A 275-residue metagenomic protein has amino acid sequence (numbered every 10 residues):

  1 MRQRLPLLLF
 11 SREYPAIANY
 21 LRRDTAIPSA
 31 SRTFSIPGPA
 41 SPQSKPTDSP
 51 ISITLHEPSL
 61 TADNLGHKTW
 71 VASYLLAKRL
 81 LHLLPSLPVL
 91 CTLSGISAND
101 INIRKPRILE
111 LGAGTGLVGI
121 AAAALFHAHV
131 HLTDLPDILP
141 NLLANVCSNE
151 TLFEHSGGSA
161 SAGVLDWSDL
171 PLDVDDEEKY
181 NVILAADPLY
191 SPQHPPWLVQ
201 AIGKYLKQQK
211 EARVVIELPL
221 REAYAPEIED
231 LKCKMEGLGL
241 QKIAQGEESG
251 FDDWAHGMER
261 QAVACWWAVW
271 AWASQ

Functional and structural regions predicted by a protein language model:
M1-Q275: S-adenosylmethionine-dependent methyltransferases
